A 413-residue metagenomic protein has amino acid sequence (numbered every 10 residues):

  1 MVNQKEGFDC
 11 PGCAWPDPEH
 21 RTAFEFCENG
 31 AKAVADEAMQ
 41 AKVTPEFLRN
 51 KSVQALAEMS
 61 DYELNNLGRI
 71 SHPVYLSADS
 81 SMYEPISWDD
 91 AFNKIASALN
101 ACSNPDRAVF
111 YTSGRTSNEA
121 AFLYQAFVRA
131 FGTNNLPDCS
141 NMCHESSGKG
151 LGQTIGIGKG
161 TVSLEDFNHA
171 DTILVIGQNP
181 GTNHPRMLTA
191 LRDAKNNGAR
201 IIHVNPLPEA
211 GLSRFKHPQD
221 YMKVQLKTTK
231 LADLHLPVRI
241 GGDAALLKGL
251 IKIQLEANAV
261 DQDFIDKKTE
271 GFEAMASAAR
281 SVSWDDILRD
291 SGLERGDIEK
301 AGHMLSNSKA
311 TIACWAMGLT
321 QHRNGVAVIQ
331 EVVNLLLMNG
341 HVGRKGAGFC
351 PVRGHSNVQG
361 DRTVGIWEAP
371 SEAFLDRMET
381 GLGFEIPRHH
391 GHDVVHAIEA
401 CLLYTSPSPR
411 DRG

Functional and structural regions predicted by a protein language model:
N3-E6: Short metal-coordination and nucleic-acid-contact micro-motifs, chiefly zinc-binding Cys/His arrays
C10-C13: Short cysteine-rich clusters marking metal-coordination/redox-active sites
P16-A33: Iron-sulfur (Fe-S) cluster-binding segments and ferredoxin-like electron-carrier domains, especially [2Fe-2S]
E37-M82: Low-complexity, highly charged intrinsically disordered N-terminal segments that act as targeting/localization
G68-S356, V364, M378-R410: Cofactor-pocket helix-loop regions in the catalytic cores of large enzyme subunits
G365-A369: Flexible, surface-exposed loop regions and adjacent strand-edge segments of Gram-negative outer-membrane beta-barrel
